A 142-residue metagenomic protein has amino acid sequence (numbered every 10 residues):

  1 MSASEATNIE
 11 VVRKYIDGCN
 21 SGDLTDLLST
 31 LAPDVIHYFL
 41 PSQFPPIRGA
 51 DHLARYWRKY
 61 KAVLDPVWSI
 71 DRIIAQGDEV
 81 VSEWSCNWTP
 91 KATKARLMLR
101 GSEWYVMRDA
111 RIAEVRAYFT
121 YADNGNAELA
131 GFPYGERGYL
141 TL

Functional and structural regions predicted by a protein language model:
S2-P33: Short acidic-aromatic low-complexity motifs
S2-T7, N20, R55-L142: A beta-strand edge to alpha-helix "cap/lid" segment located at domain peripheries
V12, I36-I47, G135, L140-L142: Short N-terminal signal/transit or membrane-insertion segments and the immediately adjacent low-complexity/disordered
T25-G77: A solvent-exposed, acidic/Ser-Thr-rich amphipathic alpha-helical stretch
